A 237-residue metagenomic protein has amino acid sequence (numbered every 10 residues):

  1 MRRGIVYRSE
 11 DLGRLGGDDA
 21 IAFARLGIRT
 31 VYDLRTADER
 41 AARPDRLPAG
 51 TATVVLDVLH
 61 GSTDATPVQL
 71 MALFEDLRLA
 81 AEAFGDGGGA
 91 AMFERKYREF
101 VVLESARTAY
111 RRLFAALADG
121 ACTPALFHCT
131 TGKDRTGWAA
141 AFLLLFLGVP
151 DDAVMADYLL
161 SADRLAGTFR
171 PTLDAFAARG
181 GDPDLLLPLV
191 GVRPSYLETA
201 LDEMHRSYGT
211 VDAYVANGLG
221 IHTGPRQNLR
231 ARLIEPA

Functional and structural regions predicted by a protein language model:
M1-L126, W138-A237: Cys-dependent protein tyrosine phosphatase-like superfamily
T131, R135-T136: Ser/Thr-glycine-rich phosphate-binding loops at phosphate-binding pockets of nucleotides, nucleotide cofactors
